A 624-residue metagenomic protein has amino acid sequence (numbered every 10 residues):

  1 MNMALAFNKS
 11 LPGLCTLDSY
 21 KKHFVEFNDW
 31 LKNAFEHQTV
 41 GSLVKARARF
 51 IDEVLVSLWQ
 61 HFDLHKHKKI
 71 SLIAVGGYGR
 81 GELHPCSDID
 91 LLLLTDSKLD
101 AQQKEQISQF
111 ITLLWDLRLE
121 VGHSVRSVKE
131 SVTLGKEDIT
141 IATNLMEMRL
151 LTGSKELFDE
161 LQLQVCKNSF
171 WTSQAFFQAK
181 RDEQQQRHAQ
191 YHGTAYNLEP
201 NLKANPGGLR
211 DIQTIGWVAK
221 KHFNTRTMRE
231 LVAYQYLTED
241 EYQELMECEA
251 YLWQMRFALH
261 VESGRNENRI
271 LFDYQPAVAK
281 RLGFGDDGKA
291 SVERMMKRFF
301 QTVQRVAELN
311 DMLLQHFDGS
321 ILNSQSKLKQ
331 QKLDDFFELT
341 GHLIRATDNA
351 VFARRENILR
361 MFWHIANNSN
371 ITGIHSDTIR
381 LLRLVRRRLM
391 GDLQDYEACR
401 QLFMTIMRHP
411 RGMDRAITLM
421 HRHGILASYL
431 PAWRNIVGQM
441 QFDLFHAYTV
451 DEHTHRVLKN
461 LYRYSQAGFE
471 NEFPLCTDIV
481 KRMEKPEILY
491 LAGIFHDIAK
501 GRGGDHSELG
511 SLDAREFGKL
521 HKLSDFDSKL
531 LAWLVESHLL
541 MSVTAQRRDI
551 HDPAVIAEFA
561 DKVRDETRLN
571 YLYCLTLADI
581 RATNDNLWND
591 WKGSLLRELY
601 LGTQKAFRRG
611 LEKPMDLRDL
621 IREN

Functional and structural regions predicted by a protein language model:
M1-K68, C86, G193: N-terminal regions immediately upstream of nucleotidyltransferase
A4, S10, K21, F170-I321 (+2 more regions): Conserved nucleotidyltransferase catalytic core and NTase-mimicking acidic/glycine-rich helix/loop elements in nucleic
A34-R47, T194-A204, L343-T347, R400-T405 (+3 more regions): Active-site flanking loop/helix segments enriched in acidic
A48-V56, F62-L64, A101-L157, Q254 (+1 more regions): Conserved catalytic core of two-metal-ion nucleotidyltransferases
F50-I73, V218-A233, D240, A447-L489 (+2 more regions): Alpha-helical phosphate/pyrophosphate-handling elements in metalloenzyme active cores
G81-Q106, A233, M246-E247, W253 (+3 more regions): Divalent metal-dependent catalytic cores for phosphoryl transfer on phosphate-bearing substrates
Y251-L252, V292-L343, R415, H423 (+1 more regions): Regulatory modules associated with amino-acid/nitrogen control
F317-P431, Q439, R608, E612-N624: A cross-family structural signal marking well-folded subdomains
